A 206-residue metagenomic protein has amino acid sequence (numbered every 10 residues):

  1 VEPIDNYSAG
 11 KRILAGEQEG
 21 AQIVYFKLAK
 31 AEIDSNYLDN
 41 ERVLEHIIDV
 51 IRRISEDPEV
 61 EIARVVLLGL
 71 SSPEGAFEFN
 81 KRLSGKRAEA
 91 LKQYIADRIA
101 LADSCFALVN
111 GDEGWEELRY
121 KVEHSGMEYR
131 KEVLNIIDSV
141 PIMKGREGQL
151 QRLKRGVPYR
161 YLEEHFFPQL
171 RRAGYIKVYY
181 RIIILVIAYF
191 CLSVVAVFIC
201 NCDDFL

Functional and structural regions predicted by a protein language model:
Y7-G10, E17, F26, A31-P73 (+1 more regions): Periplasmic peptidoglycan-binding/anchoring modules of Gram-negative envelope and division proteins
G16, A21-L28, L38, R42 (+2 more regions): Periplasmic OmpA/Pal-like peptidoglycan-binding modules at the C-termini of bacterial envelope proteins
Y37-D39, F77-R82: Short, solvent-exposed loop/turn segments at secondary-structure boundaries
R42-H46, G85-A88, S125-Y129, A196: Short, low-complexity, polar/charged sequence segments that are solvent-exposed and flexible
L67, R82-I99, Y175: Cysteine-centered nucleophilic/redox motifs
S71, R82-S84, N110-D112: Catalytic nucleophile serine of serine hydrolases, specifically the conserved "nucleophile elbow" pentapeptide
I187-F205: N-terminal low-complexity segments that are often proline-rich with Ser/Thr-Pro
